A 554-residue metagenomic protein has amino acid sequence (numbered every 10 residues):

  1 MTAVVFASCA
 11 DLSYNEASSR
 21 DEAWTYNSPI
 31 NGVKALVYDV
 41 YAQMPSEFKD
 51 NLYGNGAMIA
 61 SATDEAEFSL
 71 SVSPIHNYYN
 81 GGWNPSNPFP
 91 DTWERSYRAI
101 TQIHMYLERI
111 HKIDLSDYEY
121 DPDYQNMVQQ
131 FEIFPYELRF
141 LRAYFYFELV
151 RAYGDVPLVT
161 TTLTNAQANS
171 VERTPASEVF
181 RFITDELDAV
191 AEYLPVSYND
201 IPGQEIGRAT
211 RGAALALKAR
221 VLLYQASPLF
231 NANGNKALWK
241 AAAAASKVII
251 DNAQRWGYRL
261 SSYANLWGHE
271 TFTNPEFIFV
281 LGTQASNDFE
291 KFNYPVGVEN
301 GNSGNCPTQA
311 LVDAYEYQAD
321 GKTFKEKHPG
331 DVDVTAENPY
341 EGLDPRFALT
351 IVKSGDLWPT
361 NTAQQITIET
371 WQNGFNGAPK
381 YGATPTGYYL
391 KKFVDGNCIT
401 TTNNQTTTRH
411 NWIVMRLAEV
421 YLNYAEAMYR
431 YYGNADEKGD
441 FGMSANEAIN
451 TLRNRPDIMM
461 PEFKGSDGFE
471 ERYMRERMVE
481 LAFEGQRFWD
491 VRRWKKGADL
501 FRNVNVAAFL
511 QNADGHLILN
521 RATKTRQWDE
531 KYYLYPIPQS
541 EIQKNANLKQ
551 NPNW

Functional and structural regions predicted by a protein language model:
S8-D11, W93-A99, F182, L266-F324 (+6 more regions): Long, intrinsically disordered, low-complexity segments
C9-A57, P85-N87, K325, E541-W554: Membrane-proximal, proline-rich intrinsically disordered regions
P29-I30, K34-Y38, A42-S46, L70-Y153 (+9 more regions): Conserved, well-structured interaction surfaces
E148-A152, P157, Y198, Y224-N233 (+1 more regions): Short coil/turn linking the two alpha-helices of tandem helical-hairpin repeats
T162-Y263: Hydrophobic, small-residue-rich alpha-helical packing segments that form membrane-like cores
D333-L417: Flexible, polar/acidic helix-loop-strand segments at domain edges
